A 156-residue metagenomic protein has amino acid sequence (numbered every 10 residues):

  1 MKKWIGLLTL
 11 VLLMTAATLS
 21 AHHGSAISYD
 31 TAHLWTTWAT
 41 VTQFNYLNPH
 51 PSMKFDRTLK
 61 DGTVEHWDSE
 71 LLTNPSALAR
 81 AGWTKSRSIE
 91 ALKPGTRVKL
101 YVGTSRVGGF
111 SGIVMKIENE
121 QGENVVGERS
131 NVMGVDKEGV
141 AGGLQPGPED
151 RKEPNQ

Functional and structural regions predicted by a protein language model:
M1-W4: Positively charged n-region of N-terminal signal peptides that target proteins for export
G6-T18: Bacterial N-terminal signal peptides
A21-W35: Short boundary/loop segments of OB/S1/cold-shock single-stranded nucleic-acid-binding domains
T37-V41: Conserved hydrophobic positions within beta-strands
L47-R57: Short aromatic-glycine-enriched beta-strand elements
R80-K99: Short nucleic-acid-contacting surface segments enriched for D/E, G, S/T with interspersed K/R
G103-V132: OB-fold/S1-family single-stranded nucleic acid-binding modules
E123-Q156: Extended, charge-rich, solvent-exposed interface segments
